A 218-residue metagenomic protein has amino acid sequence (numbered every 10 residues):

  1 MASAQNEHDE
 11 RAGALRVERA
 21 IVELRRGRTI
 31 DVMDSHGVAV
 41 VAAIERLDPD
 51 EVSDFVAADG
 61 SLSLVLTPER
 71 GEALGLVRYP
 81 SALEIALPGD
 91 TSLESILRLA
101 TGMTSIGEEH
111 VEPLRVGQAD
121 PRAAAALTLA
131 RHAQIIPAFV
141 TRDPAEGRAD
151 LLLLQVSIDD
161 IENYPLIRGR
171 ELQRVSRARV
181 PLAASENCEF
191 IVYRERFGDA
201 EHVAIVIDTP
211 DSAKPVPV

Functional and structural regions predicted by a protein language model:
M1-V218: Catalytic domains of riboflavin
